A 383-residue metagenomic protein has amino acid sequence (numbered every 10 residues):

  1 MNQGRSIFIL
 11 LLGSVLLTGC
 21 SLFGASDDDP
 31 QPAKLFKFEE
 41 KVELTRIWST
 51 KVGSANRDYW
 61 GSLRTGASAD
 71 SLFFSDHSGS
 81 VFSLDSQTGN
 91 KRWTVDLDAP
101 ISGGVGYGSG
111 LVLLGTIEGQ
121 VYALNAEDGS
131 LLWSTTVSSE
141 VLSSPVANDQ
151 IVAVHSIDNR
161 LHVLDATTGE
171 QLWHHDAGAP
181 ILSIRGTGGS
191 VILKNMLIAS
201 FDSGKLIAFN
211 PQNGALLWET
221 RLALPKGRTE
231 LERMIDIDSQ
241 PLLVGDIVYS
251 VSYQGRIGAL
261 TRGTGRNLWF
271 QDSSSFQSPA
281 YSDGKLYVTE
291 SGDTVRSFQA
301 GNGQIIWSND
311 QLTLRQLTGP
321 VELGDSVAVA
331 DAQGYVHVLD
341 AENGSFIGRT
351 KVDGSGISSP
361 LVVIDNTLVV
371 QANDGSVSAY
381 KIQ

Functional and structural regions predicted by a protein language model:
I9-G19: Bacterial N-terminal signal peptides
S21-G24: Bacterial signal peptide processing site
P30, K41-G66, W93-G108, L131-N148 (+5 more regions): Extracytoplasmic beta-rich repeat domains
D76, T116, S156, F201-D202 (+4 more regions): Structural signature of WD-repeat beta-propellers
G79, E118-Q120, N159, G204 (+4 more regions): Short coil/turn segments within WD40 beta-propeller repeats
D85-T88, N125-D128, D165-G169, P211-N213 (+4 more regions): Short loop/turn segments that connect beta-strands within beta-propeller blades
